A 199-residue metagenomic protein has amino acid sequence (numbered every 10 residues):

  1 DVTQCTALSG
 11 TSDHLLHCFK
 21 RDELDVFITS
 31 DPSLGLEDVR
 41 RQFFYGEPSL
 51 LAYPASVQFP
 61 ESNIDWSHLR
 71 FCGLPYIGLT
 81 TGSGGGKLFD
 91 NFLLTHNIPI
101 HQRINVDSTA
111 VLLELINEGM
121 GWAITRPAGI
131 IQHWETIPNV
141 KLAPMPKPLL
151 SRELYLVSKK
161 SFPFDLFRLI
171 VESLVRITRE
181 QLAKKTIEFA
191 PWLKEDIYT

Functional and structural regions predicted by a protein language model:
D1, E23, G86-P99: Ligand-binding cleft/hinge of the Venus flytrap
D1-L34, V106: Central regulatory/effector-binding core of bacterial HTH transcription factors
C18, D22-E23, F43, N97 (+2 more regions): Conserved functional loop/turn residues at catalytic and ligand-binding sites
C18-K20, F71, E114-M120, L156: Hydrophobic residues within well-ordered alpha-helices
I28-E37, A110-V140: A ligand-binding cleft/hinge motif common to bilobed small-molecule-binding domains
D38-I77: Flexible hinge/capping segments at coil-to-helix
R40-L50, T136-L150: Short beta-strand->loop
P127-T136, K147-T199: C-terminal effector-binding regulatory domain of bacterial HTH transcription factors
